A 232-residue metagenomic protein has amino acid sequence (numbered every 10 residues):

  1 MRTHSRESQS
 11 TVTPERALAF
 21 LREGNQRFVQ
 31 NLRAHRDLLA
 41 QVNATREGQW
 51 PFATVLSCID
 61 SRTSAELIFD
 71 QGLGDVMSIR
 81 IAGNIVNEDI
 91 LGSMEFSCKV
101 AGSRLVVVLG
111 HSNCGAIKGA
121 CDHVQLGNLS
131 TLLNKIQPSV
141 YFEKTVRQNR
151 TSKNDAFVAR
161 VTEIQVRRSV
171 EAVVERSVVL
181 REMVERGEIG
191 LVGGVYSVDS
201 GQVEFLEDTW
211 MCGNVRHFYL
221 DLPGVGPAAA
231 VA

Functional and structural regions predicted by a protein language model:
M1-G48, L73-G74, G83-R104, G115-A232: Divalent-metal-activated hydrolytic enzyme cores
W50-I59, T63-A65: Conserved H-X4-D acyltransferase segment
F52-T54, S103-V106: Short active-site oxyanion
L56-C58, R80, V107-H111, V192-S197: Short beta-strand segments
D60-R62, H111-A116: Gly/Ser/Thr-rich loops at beta-strand to alpha-helix junctions that form or flank small-molecule/cofactor-binding
R62-I79, I85: Catalytic core of membrane glycerolipid acyltransferases/transacylases, capturing the structured, soluble-facing
